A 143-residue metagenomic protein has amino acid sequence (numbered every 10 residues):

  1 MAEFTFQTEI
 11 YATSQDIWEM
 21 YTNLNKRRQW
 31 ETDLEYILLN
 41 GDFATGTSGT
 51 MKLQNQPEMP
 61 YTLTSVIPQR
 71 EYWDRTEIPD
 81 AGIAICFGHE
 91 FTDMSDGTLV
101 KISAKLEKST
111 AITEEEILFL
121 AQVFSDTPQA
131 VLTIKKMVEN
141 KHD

Functional and structural regions predicted by a protein language model:
M1-E9, M94-G97, S125, K136 (+1 more regions): Hydrophobic-ligand-binding modules of eukaryotic lipid transfer/binding families
M1-G41: Hydrophobic ligand-binding cavity/cleft-lining segments
Q7-Y11, L38, K52, T62 (+1 more regions): Generic structural detector for well-ordered beta-strands
I17-Y21, R27, G49, L63 (+3 more regions): Hydrophobic pocket/interface hotspot
Q54-L99, K105-S109: Hydrophobic-ligand binding "helix-grip"
K105-D143: A conserved amphipathic terminal alpha-helix motif
